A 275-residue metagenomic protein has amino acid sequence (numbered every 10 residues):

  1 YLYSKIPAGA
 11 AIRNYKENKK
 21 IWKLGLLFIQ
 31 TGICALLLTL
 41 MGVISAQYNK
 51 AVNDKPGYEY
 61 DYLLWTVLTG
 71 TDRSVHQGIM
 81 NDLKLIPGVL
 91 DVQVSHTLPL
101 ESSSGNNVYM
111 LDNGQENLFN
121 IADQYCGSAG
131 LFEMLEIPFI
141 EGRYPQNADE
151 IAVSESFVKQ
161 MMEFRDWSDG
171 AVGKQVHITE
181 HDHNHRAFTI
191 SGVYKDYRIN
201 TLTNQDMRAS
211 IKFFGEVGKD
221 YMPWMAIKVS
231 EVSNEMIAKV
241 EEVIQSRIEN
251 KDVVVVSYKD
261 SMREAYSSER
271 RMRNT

Functional and structural regions predicted by a protein language model:
Y1-V67: Alpha-helical transmembrane segments of integral membrane proteins
E17-N18, K55-Y58, G142-R143, W167-S168 (+1 more regions): Short secondary-structure boundary/capping segments
K19, I29-G32, A265, E269-T275: Loop-to-transmembrane-helix entry motif
A46-F119, D123-C126: Membrane-proximal extracellular/periplasmic loop immediately following the first transmembrane helix
S74-V92, E155, K159, E180-R273: "Rare, low-scoring activations can occur in soluble or secreted enzymes where short amphipathic helices or signal
N106-Q115, S168-D169, T203-S210: Short, surface-exposed loop/helix-turn segments at secondary-structure junctions that function as lids/hinges flanking
I121-M207: Hydrophobic secondary-structure segments that place a key small or acidic residue at a functional site
